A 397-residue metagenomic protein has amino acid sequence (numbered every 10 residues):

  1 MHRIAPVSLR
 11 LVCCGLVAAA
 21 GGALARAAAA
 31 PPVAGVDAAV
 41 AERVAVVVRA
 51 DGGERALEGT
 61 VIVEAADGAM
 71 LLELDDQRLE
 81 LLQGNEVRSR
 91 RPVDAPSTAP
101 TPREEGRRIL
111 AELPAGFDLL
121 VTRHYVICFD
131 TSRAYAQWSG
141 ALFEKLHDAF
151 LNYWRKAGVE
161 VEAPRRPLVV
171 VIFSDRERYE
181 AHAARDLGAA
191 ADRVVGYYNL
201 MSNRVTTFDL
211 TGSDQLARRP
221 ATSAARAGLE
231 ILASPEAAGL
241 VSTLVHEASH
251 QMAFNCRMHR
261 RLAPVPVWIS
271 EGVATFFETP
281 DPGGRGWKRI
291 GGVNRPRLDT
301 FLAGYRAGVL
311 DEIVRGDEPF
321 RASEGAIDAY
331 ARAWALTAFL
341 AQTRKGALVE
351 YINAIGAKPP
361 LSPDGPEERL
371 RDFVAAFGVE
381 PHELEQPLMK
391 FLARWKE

Functional and structural regions predicted by a protein language model:
M1-V7: N-terminal secretory signal peptides that target proteins for export/translocation
S8-A23: Bacterial N-terminal signal peptides
A19-A23, A27, N255, P280 (+1 more regions): Short hydrophobic alpha-helical membrane-anchoring segments
R26-A157, H182-A183: Compositionally biased alpha-helical segments
A41-A50, R257-P264, D281: General secondary-structure propensity
D51, L74-D76, S174-E177, Q342-T343: Short, flexible beta-strand-to-coil junctions
P114-R261, P266, P360, E368-D372: Juxtacatalytic substrate-recognition/specificity segment
D192-T207, G239, T243, R260-E397: Acidic/His/Gly-enriched intrinsically disordered linker/tail segments that often contain short helix/coil "MoRF-like"
